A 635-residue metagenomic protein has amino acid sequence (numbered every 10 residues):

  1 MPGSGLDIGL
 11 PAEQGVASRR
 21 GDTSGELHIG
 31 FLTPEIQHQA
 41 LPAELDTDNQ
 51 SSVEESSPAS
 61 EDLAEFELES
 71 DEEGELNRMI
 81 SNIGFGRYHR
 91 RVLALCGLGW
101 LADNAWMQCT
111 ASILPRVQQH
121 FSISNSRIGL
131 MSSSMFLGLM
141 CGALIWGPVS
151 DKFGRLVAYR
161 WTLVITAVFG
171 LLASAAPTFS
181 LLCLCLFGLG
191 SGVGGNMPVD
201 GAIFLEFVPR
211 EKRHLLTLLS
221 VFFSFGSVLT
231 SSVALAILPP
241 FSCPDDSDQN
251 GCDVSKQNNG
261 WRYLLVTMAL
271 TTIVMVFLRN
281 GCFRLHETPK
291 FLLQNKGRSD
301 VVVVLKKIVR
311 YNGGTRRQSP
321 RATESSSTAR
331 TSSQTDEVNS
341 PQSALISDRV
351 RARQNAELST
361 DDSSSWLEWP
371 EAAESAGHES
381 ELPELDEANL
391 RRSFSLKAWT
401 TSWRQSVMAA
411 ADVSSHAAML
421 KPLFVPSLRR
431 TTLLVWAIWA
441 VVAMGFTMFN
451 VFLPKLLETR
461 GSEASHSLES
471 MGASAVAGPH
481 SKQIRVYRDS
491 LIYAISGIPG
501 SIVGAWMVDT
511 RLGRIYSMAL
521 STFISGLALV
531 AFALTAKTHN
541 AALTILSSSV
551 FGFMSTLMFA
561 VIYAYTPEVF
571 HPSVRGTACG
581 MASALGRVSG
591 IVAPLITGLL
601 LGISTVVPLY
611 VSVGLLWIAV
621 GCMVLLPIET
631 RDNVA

Functional and structural regions predicted by a protein language model:
P2-K306, G313, R317-P320, S327-H466 (+1 more regions): Transmembrane-helix signature of 12-pass secondary carriers
